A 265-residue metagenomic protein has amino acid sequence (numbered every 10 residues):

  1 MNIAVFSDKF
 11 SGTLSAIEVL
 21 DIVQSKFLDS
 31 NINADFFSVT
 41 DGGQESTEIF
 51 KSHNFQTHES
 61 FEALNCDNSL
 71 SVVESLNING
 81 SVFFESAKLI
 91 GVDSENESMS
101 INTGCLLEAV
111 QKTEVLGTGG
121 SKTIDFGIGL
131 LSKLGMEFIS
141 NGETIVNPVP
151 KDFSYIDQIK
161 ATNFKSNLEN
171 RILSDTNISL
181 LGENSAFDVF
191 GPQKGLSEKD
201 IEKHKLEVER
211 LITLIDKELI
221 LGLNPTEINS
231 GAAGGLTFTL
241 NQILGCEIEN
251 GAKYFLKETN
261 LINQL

Functional and structural regions predicted by a protein language model:
M1-T118, K122-L265: N-terminal loops that bind phosphate or other acidic moieties and the adjacent beta-alpha structural core
